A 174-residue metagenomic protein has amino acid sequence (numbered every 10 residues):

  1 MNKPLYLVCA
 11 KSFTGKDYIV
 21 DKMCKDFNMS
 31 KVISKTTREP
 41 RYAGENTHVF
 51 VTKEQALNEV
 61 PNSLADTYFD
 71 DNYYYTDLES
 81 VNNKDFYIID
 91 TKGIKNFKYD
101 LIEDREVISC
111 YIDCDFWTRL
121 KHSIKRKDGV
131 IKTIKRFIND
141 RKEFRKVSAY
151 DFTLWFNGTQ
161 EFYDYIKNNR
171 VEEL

Functional and structural regions predicted by a protein language model:
V8: Hydrophobic anchor at the beta1->P-loop junction of P-loop NTPases
K11-S12: The conserved Walker
K16-D17: Walker A/P-loop
K25-I33: Post-Walker A helix-loop "phosphate-sensing" segment adjacent to the P-loop in P-loop NTPases
T36-G93: ATP-dependent small-molecule kinase phosphotransfer cores that center on conserved nucleotide phosphate-binding segments
F86-T91, E103-I124: Conserved phosphate-donor/acceptor-positioning beta-strand/loop module used by diverse small-molecule
K127-E173: Small-molecule kinase domains that catalyze NTP-dependent phosphoryl transfer to phosphate-bearing small molecules
